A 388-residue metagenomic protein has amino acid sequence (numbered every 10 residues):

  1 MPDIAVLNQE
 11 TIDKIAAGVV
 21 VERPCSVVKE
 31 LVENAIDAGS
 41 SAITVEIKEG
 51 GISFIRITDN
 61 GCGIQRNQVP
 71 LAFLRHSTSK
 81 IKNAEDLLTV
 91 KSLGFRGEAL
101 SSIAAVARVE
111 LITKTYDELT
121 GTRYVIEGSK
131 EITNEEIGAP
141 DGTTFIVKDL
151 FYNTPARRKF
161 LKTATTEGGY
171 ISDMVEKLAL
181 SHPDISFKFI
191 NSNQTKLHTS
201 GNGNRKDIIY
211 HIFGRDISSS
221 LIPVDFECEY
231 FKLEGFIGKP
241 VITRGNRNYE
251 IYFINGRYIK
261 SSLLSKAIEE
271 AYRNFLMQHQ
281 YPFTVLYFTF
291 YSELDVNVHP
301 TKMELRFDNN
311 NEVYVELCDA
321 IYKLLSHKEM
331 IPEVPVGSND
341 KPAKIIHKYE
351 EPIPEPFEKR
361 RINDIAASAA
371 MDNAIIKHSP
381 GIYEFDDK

Functional and structural regions predicted by a protein language model:
M1-D387: N-terminal phosphate-binding caps/lids of nucleotide- and nucleic-acid-binding domains
